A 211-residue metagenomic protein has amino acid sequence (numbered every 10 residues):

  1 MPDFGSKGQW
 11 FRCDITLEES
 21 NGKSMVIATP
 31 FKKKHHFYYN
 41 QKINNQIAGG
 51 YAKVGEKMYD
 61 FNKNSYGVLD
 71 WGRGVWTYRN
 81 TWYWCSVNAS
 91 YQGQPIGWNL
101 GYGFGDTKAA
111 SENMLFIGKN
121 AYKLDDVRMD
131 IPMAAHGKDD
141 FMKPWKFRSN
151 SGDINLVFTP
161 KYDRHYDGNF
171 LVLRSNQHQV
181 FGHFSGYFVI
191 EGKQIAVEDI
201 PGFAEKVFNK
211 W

Functional and structural regions predicted by a protein language model:
M1-W211: Structured soluble/peripheral alpha/beta segments that form catalytic or ligand/cofactor-binding pockets
